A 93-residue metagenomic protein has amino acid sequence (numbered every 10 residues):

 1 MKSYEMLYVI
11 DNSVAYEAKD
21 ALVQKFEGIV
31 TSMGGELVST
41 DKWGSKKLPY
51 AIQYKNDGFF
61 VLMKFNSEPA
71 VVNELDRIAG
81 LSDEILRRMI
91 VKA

Functional and structural regions predicted by a protein language model:
K2-A93: Structured, basic alpha/beta domains of bacterial-type, RNA-associated proteins
